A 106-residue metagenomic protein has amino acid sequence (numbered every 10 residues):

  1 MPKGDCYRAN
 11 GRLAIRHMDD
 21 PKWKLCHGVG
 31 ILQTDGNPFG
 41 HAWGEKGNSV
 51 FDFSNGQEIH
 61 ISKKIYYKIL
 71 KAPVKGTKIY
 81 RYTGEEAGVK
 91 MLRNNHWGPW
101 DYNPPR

Functional and structural regions predicted by a protein language model:
M1-R106: A structural boundary/capping signal
